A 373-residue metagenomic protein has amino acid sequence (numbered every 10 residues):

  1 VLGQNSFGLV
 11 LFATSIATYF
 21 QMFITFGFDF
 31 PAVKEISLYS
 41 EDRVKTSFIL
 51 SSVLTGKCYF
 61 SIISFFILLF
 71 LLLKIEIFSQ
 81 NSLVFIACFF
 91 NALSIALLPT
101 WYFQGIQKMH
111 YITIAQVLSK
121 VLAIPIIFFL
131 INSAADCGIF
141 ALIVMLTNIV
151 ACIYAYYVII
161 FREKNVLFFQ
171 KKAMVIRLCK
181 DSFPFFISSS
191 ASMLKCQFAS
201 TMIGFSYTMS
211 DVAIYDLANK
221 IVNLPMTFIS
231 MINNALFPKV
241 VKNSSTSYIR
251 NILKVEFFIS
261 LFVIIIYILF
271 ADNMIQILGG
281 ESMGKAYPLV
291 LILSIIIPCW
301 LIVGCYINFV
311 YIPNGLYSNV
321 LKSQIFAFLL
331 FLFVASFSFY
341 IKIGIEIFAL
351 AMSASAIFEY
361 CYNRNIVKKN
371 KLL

Functional and structural regions predicted by a protein language model:
V1-F7, F129-S133, M193-L224, N273-S282: Helix-terminus/linker motif at the lipid-water interface of multi-pass membrane proteins
Q4-N5, L72-C88, F270-L301, E346: Interfacial segments at transmembrane-helix termini and the short loops linking adjacent helices
F7-T25, P184, A199-T201, D211-I229 (+3 more regions): Alpha-helical transmembrane segments of polytopic membrane transporters and translocases
A13, T18, M22-L72, S245-Y267 (+1 more regions): Membrane-water interface segments that mark the loop-to-transmembrane alpha-helix transition
I24-E41, V222-S245, I307-P313: Helix-loop junctions and terminal segments of transmembrane helices in multi-pass membrane transport/translocation
S82, L93-I114, V241-S245, I297-S323: Membrane-interface junctions at transmembrane-helix termini in multi-pass inner-membrane proteins
F89, T113-R162, F326-L330, G344-K368: Hydrophobic alpha-helical transmembrane segments
H110-T113, C137-V144, I153-C196, A235 (+2 more regions): Interhelical loop/hinge segments that connect adjacent transmembrane helices in multipass membrane
